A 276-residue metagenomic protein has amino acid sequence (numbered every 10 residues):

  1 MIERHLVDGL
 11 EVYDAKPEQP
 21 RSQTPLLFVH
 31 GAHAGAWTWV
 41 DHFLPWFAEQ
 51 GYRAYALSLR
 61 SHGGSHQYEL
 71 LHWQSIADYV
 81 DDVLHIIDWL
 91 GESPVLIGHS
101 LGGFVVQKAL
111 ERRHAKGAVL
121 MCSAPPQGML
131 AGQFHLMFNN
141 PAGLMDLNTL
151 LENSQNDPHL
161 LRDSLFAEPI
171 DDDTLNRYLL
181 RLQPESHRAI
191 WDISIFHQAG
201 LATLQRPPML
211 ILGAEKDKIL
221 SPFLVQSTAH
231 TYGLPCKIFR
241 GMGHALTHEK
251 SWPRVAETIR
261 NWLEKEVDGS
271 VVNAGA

Functional and structural regions predicted by a protein language model:
G31-G35, S100, E215: Active-site glycine-rich loops that stabilize anionic/oxyanionic intermediates across multiple enzyme folds
A32-L44, F223: The serine-hydrolase catalytic nucleophile loop
W46-Y68: Conserved alpha/beta-hydrolase
D78-P94: Conserved acidic catalytic loop of the alpha/beta-hydrolase fold
A115-T149, A189-I193: Flexible "cap/lid" loop of the alpha/beta hydrolase fold
Q205, I211-G213: Short beta-strand/loop motif that positions the catalytic acidic residue of the alpha/beta-hydrolase fold
G213-M242: Conserved loop-alpha-helix segment in the C-terminal half of the alpha/beta-hydrolase fold that carries the catalytic
K237-A276: Catalytic active-site module of serine/aspartate enzymes centered on a nucleophile-bearing elbow/loop
